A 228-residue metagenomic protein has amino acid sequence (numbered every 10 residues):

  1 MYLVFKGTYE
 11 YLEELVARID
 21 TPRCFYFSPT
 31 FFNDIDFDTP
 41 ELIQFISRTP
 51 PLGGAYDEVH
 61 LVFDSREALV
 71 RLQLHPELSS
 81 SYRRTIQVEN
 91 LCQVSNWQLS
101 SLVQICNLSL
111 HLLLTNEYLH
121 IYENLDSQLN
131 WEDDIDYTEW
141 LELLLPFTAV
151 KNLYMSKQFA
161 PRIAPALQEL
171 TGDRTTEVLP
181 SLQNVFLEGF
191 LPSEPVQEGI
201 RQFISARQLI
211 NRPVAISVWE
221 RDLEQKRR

Functional and structural regions predicted by a protein language model:
M1-R228: Leucine-rich repeat
